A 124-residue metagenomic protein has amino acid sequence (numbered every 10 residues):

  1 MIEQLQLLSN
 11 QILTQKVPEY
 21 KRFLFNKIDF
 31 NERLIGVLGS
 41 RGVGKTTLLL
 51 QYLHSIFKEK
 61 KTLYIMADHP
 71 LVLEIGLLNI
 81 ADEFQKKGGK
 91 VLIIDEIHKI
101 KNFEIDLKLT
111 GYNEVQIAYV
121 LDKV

Functional and structural regions predicted by a protein language model:
M1-V124: Phosphate-binding site recognition
